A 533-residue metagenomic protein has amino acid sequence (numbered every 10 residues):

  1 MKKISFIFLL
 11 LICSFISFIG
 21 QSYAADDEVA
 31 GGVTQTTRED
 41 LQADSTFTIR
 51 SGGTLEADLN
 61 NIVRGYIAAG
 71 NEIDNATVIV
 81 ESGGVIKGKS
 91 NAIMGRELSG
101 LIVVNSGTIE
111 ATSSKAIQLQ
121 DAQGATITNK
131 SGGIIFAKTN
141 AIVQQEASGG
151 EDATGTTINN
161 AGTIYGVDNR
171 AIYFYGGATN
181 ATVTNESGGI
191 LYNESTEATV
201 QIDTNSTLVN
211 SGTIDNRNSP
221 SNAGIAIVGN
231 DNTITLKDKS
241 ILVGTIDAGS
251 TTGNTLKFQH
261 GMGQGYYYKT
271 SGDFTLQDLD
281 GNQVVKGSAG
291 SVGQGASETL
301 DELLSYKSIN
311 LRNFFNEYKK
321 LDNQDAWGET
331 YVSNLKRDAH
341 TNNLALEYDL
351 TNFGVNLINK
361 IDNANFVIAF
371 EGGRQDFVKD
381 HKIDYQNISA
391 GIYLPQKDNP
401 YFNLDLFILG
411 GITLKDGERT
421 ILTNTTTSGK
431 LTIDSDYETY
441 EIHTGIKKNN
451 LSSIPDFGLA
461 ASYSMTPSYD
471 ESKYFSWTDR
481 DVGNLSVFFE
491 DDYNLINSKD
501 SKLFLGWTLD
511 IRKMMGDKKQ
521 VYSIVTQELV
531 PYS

Functional and structural regions predicted by a protein language model:
M1-E371, I383, A390: Long, low-complexity, polar and repeat-rich extracellular regions of very large Gram-negative surface proteins
K2-K3, K448, R480, R512-K513: Basic side chains
S195, I454, D500-K502: Short secondary-structure junction motifs
T299-W477, F488, Y493-N497, D517 (+2 more regions): Outer membrane beta-barrel translocator domains of Type V secretion systems
H443, N484-E490, F504-L509: A general structural signal for well-ordered alpha-helical packing
W477-G483: Extended, low-hydrophobicity acidic Ser/Pro/Thr-rich
L495-Y532: Intrinsically disordered, low-complexity segments enriched in Gly and acidic/Ser/Thr residues that form flexible
